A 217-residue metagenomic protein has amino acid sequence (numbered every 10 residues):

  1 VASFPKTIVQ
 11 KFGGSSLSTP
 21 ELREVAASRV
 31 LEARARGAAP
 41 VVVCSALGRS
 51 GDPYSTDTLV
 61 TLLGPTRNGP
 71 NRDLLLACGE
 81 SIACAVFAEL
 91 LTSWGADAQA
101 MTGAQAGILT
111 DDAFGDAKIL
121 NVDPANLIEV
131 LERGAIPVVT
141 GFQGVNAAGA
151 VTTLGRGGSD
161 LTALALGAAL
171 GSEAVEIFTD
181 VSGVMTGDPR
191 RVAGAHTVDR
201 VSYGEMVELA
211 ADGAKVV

Functional and structural regions predicted by a protein language model:
V1-V217: Nucleotide/pyrophosphate-binding catalytic subdomain
